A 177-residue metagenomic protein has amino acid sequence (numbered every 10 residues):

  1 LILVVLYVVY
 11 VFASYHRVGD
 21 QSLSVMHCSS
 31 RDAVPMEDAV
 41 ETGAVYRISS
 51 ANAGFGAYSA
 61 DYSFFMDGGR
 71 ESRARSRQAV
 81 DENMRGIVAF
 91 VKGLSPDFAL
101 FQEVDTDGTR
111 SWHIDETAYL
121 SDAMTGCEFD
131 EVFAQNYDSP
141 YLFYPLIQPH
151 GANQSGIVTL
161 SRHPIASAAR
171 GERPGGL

Functional and structural regions predicted by a protein language model:
L1-A123, D130-Q154: N-terminal, active-site-proximal structural segment of metallo-dependent hydrolase catalytic domains
D122-G126, G151-A168: Conserved beta strand-loop-helix elements of the APE1-like EEP
G171: Extracellular glycoside hydrolase catalytic/binding regions
P174-L177: Short, intrinsically disordered, charge-balanced linker/junction segments flanking boundaries in proteins
